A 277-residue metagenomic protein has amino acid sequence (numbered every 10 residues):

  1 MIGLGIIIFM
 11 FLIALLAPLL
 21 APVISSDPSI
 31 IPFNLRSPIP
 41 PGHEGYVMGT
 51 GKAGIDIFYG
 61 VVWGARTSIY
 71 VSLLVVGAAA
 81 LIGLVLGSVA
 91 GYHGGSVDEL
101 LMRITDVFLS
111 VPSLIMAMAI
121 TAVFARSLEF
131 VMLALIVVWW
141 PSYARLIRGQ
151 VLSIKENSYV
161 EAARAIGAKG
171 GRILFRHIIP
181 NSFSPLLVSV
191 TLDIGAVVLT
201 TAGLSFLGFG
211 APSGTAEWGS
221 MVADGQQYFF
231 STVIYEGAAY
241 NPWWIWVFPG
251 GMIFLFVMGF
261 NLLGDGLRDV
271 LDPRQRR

Functional and structural regions predicted by a protein language model:
M1-S26, L101-I104, S182: N-terminal signal-anchor/first transmembrane alpha helix
I2, K52-R277: Alpha-helical transmembrane segments of integral membrane proteins, especially multi-pass inner/plasma-membrane
I8, N34, W218-M221: Alpha-helical structural motif
L15-Y59: Short membrane-interfacial helix/loop motifs at transmembrane-helix boundaries
